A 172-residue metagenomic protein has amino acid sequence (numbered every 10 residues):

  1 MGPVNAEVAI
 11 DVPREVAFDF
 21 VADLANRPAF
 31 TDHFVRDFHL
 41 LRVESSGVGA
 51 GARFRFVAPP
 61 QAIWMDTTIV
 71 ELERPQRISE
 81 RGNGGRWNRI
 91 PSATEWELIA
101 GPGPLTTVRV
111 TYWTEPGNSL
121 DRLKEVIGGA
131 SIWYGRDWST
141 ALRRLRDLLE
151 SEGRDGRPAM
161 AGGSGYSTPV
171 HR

Functional and structural regions predicted by a protein language model:
M1-S45, Y166-R172: Hydrophobic ligand-binding cavity/cleft-lining segments
P3-E7, E15, G51-R53, W64 (+3 more regions): Intrinsic-disorder/low-complexity, polar/charged segments enriched in Ser/Thr/Lys/Arg/Asp/Glu/Gln
A6-V8, L40, F56, M65-E71 (+3 more regions): Hydrophobic/aromatic beta-strand elements that line small-molecule binding cavities or substrate pockets in beta-rich
V12, A58-P60, T114-P116: Beta-strand elements of well-folded, non-transmembrane domains
R14-E15, V43-S46, V70-Q76, E97-T107 (+1 more regions): A short, structured loop/turn motif at beta-sheet edges
G51-P59, S79-G85: Short beta-strand segments that buttress and anchor functional surface loops
R81-T140: Beta-strand/loop substructures that line and gate deep hydrophobic ligand-binding cavities in soluble
T114-R172: A conserved amphipathic terminal alpha-helix motif
